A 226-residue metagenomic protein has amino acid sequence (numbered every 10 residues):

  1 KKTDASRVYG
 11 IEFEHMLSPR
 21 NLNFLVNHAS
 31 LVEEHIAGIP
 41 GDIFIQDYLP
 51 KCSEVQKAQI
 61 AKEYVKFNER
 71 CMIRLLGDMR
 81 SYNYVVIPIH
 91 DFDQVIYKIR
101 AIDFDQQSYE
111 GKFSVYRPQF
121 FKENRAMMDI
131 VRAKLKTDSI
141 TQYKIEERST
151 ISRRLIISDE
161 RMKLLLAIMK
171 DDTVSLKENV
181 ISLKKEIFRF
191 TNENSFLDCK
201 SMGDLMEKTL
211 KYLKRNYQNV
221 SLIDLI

Functional and structural regions predicted by a protein language model:
K1-D42: Conserved ATP-binding subdomain of kinase catalytic cores across diverse folds
L17-N21, K51-V55, P118-E123: Short, low-complexity, polar/charged sequence segments that are solvent-exposed and flexible
L17-S18, N68-M72, I187, L213 (+1 more regions): Hydrophobic, Leu/Ile/Phe/Ala-enriched alpha-helical segments that form helix-helix packing faces
A29-E34, E63-Y64, D129-D138: Short C-terminal domain-edge/linker segments immediately following a structured domain
I43-P50: AlphaC helix of the protein kinase catalytic domain
K51-F113: Conserved kinase catalytic-core segment
D93-I226: C-terminal catalytic region of ATP-dependent kinase domains
